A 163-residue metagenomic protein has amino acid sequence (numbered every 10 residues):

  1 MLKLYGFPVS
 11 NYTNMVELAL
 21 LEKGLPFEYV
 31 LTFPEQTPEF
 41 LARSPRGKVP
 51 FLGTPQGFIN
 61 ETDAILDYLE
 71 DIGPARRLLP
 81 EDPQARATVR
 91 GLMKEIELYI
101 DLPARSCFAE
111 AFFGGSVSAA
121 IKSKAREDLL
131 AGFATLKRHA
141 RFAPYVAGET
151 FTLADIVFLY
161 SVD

Functional and structural regions predicted by a protein language model:
M1-L130, P144: GST-like domain detector, emphasizing the conserved glutathione-binding G-site in the N-terminal thioredoxin-like
G91, E95-L98, T135, L159-V162: Alpha-helical scaffold segments in carbohydrate-active enzymes
A104, V146-D163: GST superfamily/GST-like fold recognition
K124-G132, D155, S161: Short, highly charged low-complexity linear segments
F133-A147: Hydrophobic alpha-helical bundle segments that form small-molecule/ligand-binding pockets
